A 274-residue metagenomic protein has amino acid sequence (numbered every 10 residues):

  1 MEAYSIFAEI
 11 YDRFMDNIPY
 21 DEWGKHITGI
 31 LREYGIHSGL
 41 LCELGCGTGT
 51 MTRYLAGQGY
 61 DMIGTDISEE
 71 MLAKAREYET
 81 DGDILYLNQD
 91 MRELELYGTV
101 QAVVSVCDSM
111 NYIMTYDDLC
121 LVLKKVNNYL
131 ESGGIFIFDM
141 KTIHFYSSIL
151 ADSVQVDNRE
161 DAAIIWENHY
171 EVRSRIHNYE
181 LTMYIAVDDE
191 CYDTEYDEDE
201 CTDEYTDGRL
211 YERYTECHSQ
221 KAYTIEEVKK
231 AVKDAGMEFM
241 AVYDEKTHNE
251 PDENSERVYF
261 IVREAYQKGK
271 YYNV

Functional and structural regions predicted by a protein language model:
M1-H37: Conserved class I S-adenosyl-L-methionine
C42, G49-E93: Class I SAM-dependent methyltransferase SAM/SAH-binding core
E95-A102: A short acidic, Gly/Pro-enriched loop at the edge of an enzyme's catalytic core that lines a small-molecule cofactor
V106-D108: Residues lining the SAM
C120-S132: A short glycine-rich, Lys/Arg-flanked "PGG" loop and its adjoining helix->strand segment in the class I
I137-A231: SAM-dependent methyltransferase
S219-V274: C-terminal lobe and adjacent flexible extensions of AdoMet/dcAdoMet transferase-like proteins
